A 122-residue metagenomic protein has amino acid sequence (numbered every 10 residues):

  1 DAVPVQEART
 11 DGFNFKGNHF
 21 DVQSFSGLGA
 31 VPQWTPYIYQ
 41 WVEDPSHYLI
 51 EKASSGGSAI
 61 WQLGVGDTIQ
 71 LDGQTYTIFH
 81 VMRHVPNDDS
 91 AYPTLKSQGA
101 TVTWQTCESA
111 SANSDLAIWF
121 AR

Functional and structural regions predicted by a protein language model:
D1-R122: Solvent-exposed, non-transmembrane regions of membrane-associated and secreted proteins
